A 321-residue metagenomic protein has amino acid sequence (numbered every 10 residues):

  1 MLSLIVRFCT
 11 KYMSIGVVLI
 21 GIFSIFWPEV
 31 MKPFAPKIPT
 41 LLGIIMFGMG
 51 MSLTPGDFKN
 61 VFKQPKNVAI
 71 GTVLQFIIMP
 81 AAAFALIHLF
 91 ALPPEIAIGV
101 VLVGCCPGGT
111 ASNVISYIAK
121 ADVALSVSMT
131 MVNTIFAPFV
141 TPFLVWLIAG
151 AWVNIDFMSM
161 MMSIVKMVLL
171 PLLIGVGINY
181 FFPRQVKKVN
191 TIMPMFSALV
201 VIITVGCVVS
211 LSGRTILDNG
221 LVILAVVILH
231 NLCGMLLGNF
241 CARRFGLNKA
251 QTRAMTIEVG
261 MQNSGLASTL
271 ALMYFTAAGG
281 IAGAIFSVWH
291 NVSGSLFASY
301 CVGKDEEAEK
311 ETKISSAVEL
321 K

Functional and structural regions predicted by a protein language model:
M1-K321: Alpha-helical transmembrane segments of multi-pass small-molecule/ion transporters
